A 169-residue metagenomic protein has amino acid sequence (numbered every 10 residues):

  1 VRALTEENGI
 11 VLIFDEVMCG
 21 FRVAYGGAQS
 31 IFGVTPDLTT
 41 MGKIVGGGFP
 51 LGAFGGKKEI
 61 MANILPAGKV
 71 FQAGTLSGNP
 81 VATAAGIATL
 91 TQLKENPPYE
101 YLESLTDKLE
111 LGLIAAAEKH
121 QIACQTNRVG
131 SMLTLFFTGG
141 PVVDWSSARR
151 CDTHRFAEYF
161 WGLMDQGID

Functional and structural regions predicted by a protein language model:
V1-D169: Conserved N-terminal phosphate-binding loop of PLP-dependent enzymes in the Aspartate aminotransferase
